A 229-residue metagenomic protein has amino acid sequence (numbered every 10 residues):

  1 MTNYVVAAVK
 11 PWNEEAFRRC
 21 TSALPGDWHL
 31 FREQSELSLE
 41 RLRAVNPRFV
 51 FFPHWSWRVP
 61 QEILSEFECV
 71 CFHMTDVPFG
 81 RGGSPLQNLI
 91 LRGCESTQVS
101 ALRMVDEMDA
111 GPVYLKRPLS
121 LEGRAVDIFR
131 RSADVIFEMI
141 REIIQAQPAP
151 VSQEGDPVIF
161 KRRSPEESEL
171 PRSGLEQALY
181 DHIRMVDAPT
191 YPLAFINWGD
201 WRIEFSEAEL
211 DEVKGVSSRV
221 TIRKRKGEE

Functional and structural regions predicted by a protein language model:
M1-E229: One-carbon transfer enzymes
